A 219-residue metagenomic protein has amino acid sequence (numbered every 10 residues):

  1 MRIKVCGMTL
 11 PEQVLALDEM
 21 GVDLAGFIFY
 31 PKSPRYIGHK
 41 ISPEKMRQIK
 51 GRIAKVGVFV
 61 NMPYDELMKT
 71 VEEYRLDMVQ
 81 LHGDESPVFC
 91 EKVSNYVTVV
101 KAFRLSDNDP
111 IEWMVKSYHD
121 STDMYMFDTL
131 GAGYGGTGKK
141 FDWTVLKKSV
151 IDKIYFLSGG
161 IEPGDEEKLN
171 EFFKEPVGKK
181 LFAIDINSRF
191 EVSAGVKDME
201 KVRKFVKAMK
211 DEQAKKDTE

Functional and structural regions predicted by a protein language model:
M1-E219: Conserved N-terminal beta1-alpha1 strand-loop-helix module at the mouth
